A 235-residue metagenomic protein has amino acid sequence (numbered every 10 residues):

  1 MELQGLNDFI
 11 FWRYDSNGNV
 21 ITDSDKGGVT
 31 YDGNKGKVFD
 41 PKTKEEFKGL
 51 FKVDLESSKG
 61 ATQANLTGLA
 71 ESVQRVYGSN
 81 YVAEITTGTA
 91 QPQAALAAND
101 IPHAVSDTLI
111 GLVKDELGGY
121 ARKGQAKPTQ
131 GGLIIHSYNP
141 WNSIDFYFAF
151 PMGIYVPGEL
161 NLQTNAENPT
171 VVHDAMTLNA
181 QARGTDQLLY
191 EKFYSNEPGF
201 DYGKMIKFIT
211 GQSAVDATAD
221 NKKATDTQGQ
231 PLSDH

Functional and structural regions predicted by a protein language model:
M1-K59, Q230-H235: Polar/acidic, low-complexity leader/linker segments enriched in S/T/G and N/D
L3, T43, P102-T129, N196 (+2 more regions): Core alpha/beta structural scaffold of self-assembling particle/tube/pore-forming proteins
L6, Q91-Q93, Q130-G132, D145-Y147 (+1 more regions): Extracellular structured ligand-interaction cores
E56-E84, G88-Q93: N-terminal, charged/glycine-rich beta-strand/loop interface patches
V82-V105, T170-R183: Oligomerization/assembly interface segments of phage tail-like spikes and tubes
I85-G88, R122-Q125, L162-V172: Exposed beta-sheet edge/beta-hairpin loop segments within beta-rich domains
I110-L117, A121-Q163: Short helix-loop boundary/capping segments
G153-H235: Mixed-charge, glycine-accented linear interaction segment located at domain edges/termini
